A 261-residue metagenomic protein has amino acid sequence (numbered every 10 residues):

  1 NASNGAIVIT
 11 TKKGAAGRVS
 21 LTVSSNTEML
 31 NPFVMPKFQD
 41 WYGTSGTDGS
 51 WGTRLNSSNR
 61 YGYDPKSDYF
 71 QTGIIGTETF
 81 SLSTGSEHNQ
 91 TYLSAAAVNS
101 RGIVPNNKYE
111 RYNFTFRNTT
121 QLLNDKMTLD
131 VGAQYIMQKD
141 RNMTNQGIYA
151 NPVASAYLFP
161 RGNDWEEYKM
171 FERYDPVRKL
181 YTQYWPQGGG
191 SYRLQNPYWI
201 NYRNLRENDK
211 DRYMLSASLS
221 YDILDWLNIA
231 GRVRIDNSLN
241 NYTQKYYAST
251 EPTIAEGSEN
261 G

Functional and structural regions predicted by a protein language model:
N1, A6-T10, S24-N26, L30 (+2 more regions): Periplasmic plug
N1, K12-A15, S24-N26, L82-S83 (+2 more regions): A general structural signal for short secondary-structure junctions and capping/turn motifs
N1-S3, N107-E110, N145: Short, glycine-/polar-rich solvent-exposed loops and beta-turns at beta-strand/coil boundaries
N1-T22, I75-T77, V98-R101: A beta-strand signature from Gram-negative outer-membrane beta-barrel systems, especially the internal plug domain
A15-Y63, I103-V104, N113, R117-R212 (+2 more regions): Surface-exposed loop/interface segments of Gram-negative outer-membrane beta-barrel transport/assembly proteins
N31, D68-Y69: C-terminal beta-signal and adjacent terminal beta-strands/loops of Gram-negative outer-membrane beta-barrel proteins
Q71-Q90, A95-V98, Y112, P197-Q244: Outer-membrane beta-barrel transmembrane strands
